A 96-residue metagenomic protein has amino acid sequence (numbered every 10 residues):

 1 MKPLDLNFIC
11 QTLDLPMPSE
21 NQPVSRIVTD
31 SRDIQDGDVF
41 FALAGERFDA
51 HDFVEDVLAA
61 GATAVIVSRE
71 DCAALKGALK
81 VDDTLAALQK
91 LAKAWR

Functional and structural regions predicted by a protein language model:
M1-K90: N-terminal leader/targeting and accessory segments in enzymes
A92-R96: Walker A (P-loop) phosphate-binding motif
